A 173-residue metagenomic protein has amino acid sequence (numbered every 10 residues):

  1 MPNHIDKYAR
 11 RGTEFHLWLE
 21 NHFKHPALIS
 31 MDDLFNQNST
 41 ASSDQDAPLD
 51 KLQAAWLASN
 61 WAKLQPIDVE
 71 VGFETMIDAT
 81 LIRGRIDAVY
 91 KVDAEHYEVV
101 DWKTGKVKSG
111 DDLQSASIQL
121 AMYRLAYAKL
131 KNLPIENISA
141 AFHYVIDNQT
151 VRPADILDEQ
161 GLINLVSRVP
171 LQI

Functional and structural regions predicted by a protein language model:
M1-I86: Nuclease catalytic cores
H16, F142, P170-L171: C-terminal accessory module of base-excision DNA glycosylases/AP lyases that mediates lesion recognition and DNA
H22-A27, Y127-K131, I173: A generic secondary-structure signal for well-formed alpha-helical elements
L52-Q53, R124, V166: A generic alpha-helix structural signal
M76-G161: Mg2+/Mn2+-dependent nuclease catalytic core
G161-I173: Polybasic (Lys/Arg-rich)
